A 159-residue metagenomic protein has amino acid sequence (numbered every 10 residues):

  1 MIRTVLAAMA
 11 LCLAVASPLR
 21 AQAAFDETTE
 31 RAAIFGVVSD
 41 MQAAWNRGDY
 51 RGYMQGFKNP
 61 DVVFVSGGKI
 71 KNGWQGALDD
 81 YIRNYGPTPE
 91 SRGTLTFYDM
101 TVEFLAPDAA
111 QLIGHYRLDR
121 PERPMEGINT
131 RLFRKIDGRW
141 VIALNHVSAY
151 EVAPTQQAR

Functional and structural regions predicted by a protein language model:
M1-T4: Positively charged n-region of N-terminal signal peptides that target proteins for export
L6-A16: Bacterial N-terminal signal peptides
L19-G56, P154-R159: Short, low-complexity N-terminal intrinsically disordered segments enriched in polar/charged residues
A32-V37, Y50-D108, R117, R123-P124: A solvent-exposed, acidic/Ser-Thr-rich amphipathic alpha-helical stretch
V102-A110, F133-R139: A short, structured loop/turn motif at beta-sheet edges
E126-A153: Short beta-strand edge/turn micro-motifs at domain boundaries
